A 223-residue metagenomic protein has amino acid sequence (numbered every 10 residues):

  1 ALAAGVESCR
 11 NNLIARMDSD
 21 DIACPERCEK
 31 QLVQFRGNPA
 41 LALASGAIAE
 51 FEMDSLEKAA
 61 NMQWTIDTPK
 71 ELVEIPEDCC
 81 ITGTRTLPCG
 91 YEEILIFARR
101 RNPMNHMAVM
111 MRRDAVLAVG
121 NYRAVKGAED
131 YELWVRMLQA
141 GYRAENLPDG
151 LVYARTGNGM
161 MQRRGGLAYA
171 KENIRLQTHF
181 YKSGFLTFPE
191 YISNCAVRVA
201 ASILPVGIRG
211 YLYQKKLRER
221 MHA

Functional and structural regions predicted by a protein language model:
A1-C9, K30: Glycine-rich, basic loop-to-helix element that forms the pyrophosphate-binding segment of sugar-nucleotide handling
E7, P69-A168: Conserved nucleotide-sugar donor-binding catalytic segment
R10, C24-P25, R112: GHKL-family ATP-binding catalytic core of two-component histidine kinases
N11, N38-L41, Y142: Short, high-confidence coil segments that cap the C-terminus of an alpha-helix and link into the following beta-strand
I14: Short aromatic/hydrophobic "clamp" motif used to bind/position activated sugar donors
D18-I22, A47: The conserved acidic donor/metal-binding loop of glycosyltransferases
E26-T82: Conserved donor NDP-sugar-binding/catalytic core segment of glycosyltransferases
P69-K70, D78-C80, E132, Q139-A223: C-terminal subregions of glycosyltransferases and related glycan-biosynthesis enzymes
